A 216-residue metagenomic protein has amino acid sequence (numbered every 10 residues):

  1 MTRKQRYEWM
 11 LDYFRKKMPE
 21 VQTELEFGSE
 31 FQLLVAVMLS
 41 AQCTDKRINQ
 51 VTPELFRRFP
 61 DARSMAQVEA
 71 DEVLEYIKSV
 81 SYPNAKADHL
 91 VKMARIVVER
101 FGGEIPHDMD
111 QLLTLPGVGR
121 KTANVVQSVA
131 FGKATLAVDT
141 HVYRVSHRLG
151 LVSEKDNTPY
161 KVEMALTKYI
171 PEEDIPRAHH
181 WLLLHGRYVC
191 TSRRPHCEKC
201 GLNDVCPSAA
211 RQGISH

Functional and structural regions predicted by a protein language model:
T2-H216: Catalytic cores of DNA base-excision repair glycosylases
